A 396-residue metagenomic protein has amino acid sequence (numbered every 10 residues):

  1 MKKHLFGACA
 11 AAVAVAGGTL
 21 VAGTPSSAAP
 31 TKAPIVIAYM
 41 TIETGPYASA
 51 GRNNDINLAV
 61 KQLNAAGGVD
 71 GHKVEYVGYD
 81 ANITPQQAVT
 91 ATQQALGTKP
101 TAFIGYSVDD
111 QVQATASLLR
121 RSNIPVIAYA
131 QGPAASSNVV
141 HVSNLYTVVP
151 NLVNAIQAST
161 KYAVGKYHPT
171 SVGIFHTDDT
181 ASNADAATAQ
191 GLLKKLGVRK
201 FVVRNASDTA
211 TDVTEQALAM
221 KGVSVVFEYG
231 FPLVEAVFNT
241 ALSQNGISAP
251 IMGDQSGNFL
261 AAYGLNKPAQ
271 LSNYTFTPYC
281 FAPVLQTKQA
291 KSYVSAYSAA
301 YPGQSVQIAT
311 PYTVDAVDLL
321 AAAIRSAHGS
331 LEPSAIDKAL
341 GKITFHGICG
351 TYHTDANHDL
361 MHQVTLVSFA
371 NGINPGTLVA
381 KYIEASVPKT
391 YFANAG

Functional and structural regions predicted by a protein language model:
F6-G7, G17-A33: C-terminal region of N-terminal signal peptides and the immediate post-cleavage residues of exported proteins
A29-P34, A48-N54, A66-S136, N205-T211 (+1 more regions): Beta-alpha junction/loop-to-helix N-cap segments that form part of ligand/metal-binding clefts
P30-N57, Y79-Q86, V108-D110, H176-A184 (+2 more regions): Extracytoplasmic "Venus flytrap"
Y39, A95-V108, P125-Y129, S171-H176 (+5 more regions): Periplasmic-binding protein-like
A81, I127-S136, D208, S248-L271 (+1 more regions): Venus flytrap/periplasmic-binding-protein-like
Q87-T90, A134-A135, S143-G246, V284-S292: Extracellular/periplasmic Venus flytrap/periplasmic-binding protein
L242-V314, E384-A395: Extracellular/periplasmic periplasmic-binding protein-like sensory domains
A299-Q307, A321-T377: Segments of small-molecule ligand-sensing domains
